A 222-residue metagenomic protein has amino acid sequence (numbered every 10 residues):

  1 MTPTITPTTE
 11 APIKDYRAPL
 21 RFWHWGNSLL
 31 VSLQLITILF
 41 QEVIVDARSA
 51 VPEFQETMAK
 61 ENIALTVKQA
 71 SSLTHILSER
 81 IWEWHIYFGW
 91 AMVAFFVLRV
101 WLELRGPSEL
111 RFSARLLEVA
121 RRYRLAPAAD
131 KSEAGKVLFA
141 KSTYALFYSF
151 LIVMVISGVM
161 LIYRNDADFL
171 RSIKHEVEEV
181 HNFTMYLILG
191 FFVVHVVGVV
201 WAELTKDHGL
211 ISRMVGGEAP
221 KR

Functional and structural regions predicted by a protein language model:
M1-R222: Membrane-embedded alpha-helical bundles that constitute the cytochrome b-like, heme-associated redox core of multi-pass
